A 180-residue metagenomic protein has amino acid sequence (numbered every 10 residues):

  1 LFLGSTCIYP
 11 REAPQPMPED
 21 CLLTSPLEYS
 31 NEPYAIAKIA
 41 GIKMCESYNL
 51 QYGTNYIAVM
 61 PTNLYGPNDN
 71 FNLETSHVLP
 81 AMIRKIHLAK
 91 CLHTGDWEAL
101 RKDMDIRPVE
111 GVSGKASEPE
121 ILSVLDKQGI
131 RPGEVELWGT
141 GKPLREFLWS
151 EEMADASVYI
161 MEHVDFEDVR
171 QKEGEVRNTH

Functional and structural regions predicted by a protein language model:
L1-E32, I57, N70: Conserved Rossmann-fold NAD(P)-dependent oxidoreductase catalytic core, especially the SDR/UDP-sugar
S5, P61-L64: Active-site loop/turn elements of alpha/beta-hydrolase fold enzymes, especially the short glycine-/histidine-rich
L23, A40-G41, W149: Conserved cofactor-binding/catalytic machinery of classical short-chain dehydrogenase/reductase
P26, E136-P143: Catalytic Tyr-x(3-8)-Lys segment
P33, A37-A40: Active-site helix of classical SDR
L50, L64, P80-E136, R145-H180: Alpha-helical substrate-binding/gating segment
Y52-A58: Conserved Rossmann-fold SDR core element
